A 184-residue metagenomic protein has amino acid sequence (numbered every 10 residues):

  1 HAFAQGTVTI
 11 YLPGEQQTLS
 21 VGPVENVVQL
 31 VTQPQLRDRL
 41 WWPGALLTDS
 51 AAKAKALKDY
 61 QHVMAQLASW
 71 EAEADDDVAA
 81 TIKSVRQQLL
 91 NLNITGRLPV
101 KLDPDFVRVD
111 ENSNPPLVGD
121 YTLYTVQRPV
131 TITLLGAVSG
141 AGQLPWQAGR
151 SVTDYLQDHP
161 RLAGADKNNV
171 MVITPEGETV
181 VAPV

Functional and structural regions predicted by a protein language model:
A2-V184: Ser/Thr/Pro/Gly-biased, low-complexity, turn-/loop-rich segments that often occur immediately after N-terminal
